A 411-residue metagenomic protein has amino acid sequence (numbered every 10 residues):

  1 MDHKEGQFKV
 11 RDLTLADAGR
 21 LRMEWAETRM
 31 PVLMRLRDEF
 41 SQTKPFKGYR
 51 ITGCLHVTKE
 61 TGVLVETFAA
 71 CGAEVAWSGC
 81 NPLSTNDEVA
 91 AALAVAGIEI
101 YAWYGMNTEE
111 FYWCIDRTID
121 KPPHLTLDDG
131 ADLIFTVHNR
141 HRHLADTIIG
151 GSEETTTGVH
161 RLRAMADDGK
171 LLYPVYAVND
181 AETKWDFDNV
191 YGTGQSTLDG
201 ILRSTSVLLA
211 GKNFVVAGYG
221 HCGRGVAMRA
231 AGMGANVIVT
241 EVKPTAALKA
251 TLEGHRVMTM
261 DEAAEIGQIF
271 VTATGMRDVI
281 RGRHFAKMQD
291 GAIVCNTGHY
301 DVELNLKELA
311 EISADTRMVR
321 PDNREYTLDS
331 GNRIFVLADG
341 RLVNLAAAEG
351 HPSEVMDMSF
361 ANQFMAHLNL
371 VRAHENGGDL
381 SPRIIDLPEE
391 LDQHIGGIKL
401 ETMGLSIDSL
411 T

Functional and structural regions predicted by a protein language model:
D2-F46, W77-K212, L405: Glycine/serine-rich phosphate-binding loop and adjoining beta1-alpha1 elements at the start of nucleotide-handling
D2-G6, L15-P31, F46-R50, T58 (+2 more regions): Adenosine-phosphate binding glycine-rich loop
V10-D12, L21, K47-Y49, L64-E66 (+6 more regions): Ligand-binding pocket scaffold of soluble enzyme catalytic domains
D38, A69, D120-P122, I134-F135 (+3 more regions): Rossmann-fold NAD(P) dinucleotide-binding segment
L55-A73, W185-D188, G192-I266, T272-T274: Glycine-rich phosphate/diphosphate-binding loop of Rossmann-like nucleotide-binding domains
L64, E88-A91, W113-C114, F135-R142 (+6 more regions): Short acidic, glycine/serine/threonine-rich loops at helix termini
G79, T126-D128, H141-T157, M276 (+2 more regions): ADP-ribose/adenylate-binding Rossmann-like module
